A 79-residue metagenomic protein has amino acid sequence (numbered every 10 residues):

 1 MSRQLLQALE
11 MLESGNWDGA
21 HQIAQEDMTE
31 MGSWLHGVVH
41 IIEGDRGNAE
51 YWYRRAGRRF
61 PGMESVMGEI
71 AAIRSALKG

Functional and structural regions predicted by a protein language model:
M1-R3, T29: Short, low-complexity N-terminal intrinsically disordered segments enriched in polar/charged residues
Q4, S33-H36: TPR repeat positional signature
L5, L12, W17, A24-Q25 (+1 more regions): Inward-facing hydrophobic residues that define packing positions of alpha-helical scaffold repeats
L6-E10, V39-H40: Residue-level signature for tetratricopeptide repeat
G19-A20, A49: Solenoid-repeat scaffolds in large eukaryotic assemblies
H21-M28, G57-R58, K78: A conserved position within tetratricopeptide repeats
M28-E30, I42-E64: TPR/TPR-like (Sel1-like) alpha-helical repeat modules
G37-R46, M63-G79: TPR/TPR-like alpha-solenoid helical repeat scaffolds
